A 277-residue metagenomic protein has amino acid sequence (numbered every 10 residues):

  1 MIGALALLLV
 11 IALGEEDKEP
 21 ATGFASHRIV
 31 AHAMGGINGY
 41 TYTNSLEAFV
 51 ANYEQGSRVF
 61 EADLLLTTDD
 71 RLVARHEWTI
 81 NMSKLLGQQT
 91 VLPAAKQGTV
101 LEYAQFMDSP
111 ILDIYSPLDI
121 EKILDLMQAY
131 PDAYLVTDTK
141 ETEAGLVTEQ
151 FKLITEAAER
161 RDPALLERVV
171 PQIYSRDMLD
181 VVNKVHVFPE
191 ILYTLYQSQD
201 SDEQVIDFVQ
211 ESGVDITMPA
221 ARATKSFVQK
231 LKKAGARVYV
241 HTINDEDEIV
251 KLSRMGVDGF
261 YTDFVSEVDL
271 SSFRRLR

Functional and structural regions predicted by a protein language model:
G3-R277: Phosphate-group recognition and catalysis centered on beta-loop-alpha active-site segments
